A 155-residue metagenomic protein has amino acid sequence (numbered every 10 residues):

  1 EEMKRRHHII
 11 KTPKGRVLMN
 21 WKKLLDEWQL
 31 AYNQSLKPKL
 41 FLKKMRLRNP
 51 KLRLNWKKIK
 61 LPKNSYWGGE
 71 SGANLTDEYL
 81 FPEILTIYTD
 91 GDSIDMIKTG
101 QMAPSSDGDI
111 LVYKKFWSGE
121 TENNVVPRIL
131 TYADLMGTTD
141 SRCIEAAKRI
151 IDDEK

Functional and structural regions predicted by a protein language model:
E2-K14: A short, conserved structural fragment
K11-Q34: Short, cationic-aromatic polyanion-contact patches
N33-K155: Long, low-complexity, charge-rich intrinsically disordered regions
